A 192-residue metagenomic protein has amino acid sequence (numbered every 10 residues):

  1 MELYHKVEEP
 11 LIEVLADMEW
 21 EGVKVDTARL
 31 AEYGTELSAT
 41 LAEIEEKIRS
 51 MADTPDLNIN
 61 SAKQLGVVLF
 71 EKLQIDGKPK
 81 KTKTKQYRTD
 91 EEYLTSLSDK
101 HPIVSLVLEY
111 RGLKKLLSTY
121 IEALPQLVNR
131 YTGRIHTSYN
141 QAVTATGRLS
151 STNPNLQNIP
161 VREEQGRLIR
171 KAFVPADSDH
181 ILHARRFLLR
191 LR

Functional and structural regions predicted by a protein language model:
M1-I169, V174-H180, F187-R190: Conserved "right-hand" nucleotidyltransferase catalytic core of DNA-directed polymerases
